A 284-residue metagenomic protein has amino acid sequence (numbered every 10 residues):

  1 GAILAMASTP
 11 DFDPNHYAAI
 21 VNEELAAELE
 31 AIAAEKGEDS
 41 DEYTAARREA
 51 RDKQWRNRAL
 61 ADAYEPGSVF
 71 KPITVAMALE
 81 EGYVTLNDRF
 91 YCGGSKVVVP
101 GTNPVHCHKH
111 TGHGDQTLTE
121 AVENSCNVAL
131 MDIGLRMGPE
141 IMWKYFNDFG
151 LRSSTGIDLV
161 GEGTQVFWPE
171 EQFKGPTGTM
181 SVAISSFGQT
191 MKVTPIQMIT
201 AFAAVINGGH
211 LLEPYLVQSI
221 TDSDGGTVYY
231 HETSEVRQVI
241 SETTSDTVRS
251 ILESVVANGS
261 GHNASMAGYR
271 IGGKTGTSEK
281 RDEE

Functional and structural regions predicted by a protein language model:
I3-V69, I73-E284: Beta-lactam-recognizing serine transpeptidase/beta-lactamase-like catalytic domain environment
